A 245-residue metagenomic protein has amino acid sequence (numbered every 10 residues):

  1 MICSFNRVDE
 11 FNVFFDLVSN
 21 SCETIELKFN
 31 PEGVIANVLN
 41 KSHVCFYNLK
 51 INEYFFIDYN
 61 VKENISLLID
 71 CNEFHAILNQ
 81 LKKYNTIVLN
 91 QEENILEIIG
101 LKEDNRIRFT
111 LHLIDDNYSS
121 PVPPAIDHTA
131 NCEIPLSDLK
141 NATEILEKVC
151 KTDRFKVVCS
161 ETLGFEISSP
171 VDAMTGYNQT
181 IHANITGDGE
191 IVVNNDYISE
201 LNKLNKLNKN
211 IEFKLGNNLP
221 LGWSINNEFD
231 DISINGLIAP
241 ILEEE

Functional and structural regions predicted by a protein language model:
M1-K50, D58-R108, H128-E245: DNA polymerase processivity clamps
R108-S120: Conserved loop-to-helix interface motifs that mediate assembly, gating, or partner/ligand docking in ancient ring
